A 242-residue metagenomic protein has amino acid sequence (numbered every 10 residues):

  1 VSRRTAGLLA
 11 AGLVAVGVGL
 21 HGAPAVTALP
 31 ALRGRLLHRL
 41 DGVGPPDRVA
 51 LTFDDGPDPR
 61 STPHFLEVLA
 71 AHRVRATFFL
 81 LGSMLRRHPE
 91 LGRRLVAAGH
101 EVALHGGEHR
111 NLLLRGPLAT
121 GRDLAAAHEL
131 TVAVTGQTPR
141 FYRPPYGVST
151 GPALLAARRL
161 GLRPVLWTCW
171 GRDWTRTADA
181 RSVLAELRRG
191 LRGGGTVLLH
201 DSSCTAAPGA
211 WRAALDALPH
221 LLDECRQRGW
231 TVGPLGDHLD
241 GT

Functional and structural regions predicted by a protein language model:
S2-V26: Hydrophobic alpha-helical topogenic segments used for membrane insertion/localization
T27-L113, A119, D123-A126, L130 (+2 more regions): Active-site beta->alpha N-cap acidic-glycine motif
P46-V49, H72-A76, A98-E101, G136-R140 (+3 more regions): Short, well-ordered coil/turn segments that N-cap beta-strands
D54, L69, F78, V102 (+4 more regions): Divalent metal-coordination and catalytic microenvironments
R110-R115, D173-T175, C204-P208: A short acidic, helix-capping loop that chelates divalent metal ions and anchors anionic groups
A119-L124, A178-A185, W211-L218: Charged helix-capping and loop-helix junction motifs
V148, L154-L191, W230-G241: His/Asp/Glu-enriched short active-site or ligand-binding loop at hydrolase and phosphoryl-transfer sites
L187-H238: Catalytic grooves of carbohydrate-active enzymes
